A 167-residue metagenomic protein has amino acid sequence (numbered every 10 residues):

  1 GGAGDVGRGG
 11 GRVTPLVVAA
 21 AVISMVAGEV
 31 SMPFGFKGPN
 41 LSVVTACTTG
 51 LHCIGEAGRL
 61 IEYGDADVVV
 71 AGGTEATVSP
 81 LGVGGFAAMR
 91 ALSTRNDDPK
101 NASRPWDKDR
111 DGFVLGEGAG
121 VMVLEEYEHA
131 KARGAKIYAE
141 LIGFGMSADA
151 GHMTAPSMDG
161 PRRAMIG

Functional and structural regions predicted by a protein language model:
G1, I54, S79-G85, G151-A155: Short acidic, glycine/serine/threonine-rich loops at helix termini
G1-E56, D65, A88-V114: Conserved catalytic cysteine-centered active-site region of acyl-thioester-dependent Claisen-condensing enzymes
N40-T45, A66-T74, K136-F144: Beta-strand segments within the central parallel beta-sheet cores of soluble alpha/beta enzyme folds
A46-T49, G58-L60, T74-T77, E128-H129 (+1 more regions): Short acidic/polar capping segments at secondary-structure boundaries
I54-G82: Short glycine/serine-rich loop segments
D97-G167: Condensing-enzyme catalytic core mediating Claisen C-C bond formation in acyl metabolism
